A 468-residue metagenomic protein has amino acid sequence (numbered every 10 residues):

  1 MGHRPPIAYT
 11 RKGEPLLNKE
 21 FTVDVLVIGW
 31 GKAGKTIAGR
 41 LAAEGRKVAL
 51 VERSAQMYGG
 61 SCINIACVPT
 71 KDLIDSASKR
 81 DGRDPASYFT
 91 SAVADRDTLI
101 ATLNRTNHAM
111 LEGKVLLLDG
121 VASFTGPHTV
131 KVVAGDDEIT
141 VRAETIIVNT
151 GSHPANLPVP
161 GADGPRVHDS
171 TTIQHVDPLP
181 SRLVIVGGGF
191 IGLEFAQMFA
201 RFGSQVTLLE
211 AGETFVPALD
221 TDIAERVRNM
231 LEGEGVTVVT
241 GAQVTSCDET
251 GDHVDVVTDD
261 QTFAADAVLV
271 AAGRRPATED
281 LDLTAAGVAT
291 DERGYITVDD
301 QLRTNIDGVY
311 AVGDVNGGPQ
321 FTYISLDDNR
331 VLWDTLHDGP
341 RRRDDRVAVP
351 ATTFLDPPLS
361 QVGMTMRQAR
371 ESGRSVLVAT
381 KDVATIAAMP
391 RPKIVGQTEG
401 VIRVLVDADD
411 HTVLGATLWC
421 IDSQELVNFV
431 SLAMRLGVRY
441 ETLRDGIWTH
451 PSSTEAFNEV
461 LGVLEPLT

Functional and structural regions predicted by a protein language model:
G2-V23, K32-A33, R40-R46, L50-L179 (+6 more regions): Glycine-rich flavin
L26, A49, L183-V184, Y310: Conserved beta-strand elements of the Class I
L26-I28, A122, T140-G151, I185-V186 (+4 more regions): Short hydrophobic core segments
I28-Q56, S61, V68, D72-L73 (+3 more regions): Flexible, glycine-rich terminal cap/loop adjacent to redox cofactors in electron-transfer oxidoreductases
G29-K32, V186-G189, D314: Glycine-rich Rossmann-fold phosphate-binding loop(s) that bind the pyrophosphate of adenine dinucleotide cofactors
C67, T150-Q205, T237-V238, T284-A286 (+2 more regions): Glycine-rich dinucleotide-binding loop and its adjacent helix/turn
P154, G294-G308, M389-R403: FAD-binding beta-loop-beta segment adjacent to the flavin cofactor pocket
G164-L179, T262-D338: FAD-site-proximal beta/loop scaffold in flavoenzymes
